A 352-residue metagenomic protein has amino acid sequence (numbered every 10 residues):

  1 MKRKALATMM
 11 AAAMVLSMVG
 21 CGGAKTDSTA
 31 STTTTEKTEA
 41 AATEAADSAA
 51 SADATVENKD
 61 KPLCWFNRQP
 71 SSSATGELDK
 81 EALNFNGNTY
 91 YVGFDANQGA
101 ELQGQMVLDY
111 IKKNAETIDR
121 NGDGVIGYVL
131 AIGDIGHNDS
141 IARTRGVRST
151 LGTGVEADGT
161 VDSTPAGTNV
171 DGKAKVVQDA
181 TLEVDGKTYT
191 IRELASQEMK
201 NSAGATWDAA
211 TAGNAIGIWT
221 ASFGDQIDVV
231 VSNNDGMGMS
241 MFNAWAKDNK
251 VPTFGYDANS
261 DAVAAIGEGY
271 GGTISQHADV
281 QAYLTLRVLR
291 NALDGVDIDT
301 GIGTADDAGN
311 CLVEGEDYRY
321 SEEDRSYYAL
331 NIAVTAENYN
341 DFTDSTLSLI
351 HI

Functional and structural regions predicted by a protein language model:
K4-G23: Sec-dependent N-terminal signal peptides of Gram-positive bacterial secreted proteins and lipoproteins
C21-I350: A residue-level marker of the well-folded mature domains of exported/periplasmic proteins
